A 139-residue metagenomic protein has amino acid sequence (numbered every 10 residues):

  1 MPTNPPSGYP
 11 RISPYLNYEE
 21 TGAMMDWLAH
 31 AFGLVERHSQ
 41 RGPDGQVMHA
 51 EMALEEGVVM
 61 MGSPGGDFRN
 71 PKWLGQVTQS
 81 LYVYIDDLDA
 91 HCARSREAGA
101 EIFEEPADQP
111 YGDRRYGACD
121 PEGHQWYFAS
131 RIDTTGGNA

Functional and structural regions predicted by a protein language model:
M1-Y15, M25-D86, A90-C119, A129-A139: Vicinal oxygen chelate
N17-E20: Short, surface-exposed ligand-recognition loops at beta-strand->loop->(often short) alpha-helix junctions that present
